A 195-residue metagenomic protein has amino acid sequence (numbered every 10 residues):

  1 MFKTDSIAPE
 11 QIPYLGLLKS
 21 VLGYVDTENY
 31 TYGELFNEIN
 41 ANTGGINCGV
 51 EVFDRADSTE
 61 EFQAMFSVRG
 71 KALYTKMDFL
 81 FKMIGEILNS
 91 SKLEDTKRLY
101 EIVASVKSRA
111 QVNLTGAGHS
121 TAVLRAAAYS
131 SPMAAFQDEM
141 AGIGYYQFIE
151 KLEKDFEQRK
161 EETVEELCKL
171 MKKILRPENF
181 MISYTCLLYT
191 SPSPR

Functional and structural regions predicted by a protein language model:
M1-G23, N29-E157, P177-C186: M16 family metallopeptidases and their MPP-like homologs
K160-M171: Structured alpha-helical segments in the cores of large, soluble enzyme domains
K172-R176: Glycine-rich phosphate/diphosphate-binding loops that line cofactor/substrate pockets in enzymes
Y189-P194: Conserved small/polar residues in nucleotide/adenosyl-binding loops
